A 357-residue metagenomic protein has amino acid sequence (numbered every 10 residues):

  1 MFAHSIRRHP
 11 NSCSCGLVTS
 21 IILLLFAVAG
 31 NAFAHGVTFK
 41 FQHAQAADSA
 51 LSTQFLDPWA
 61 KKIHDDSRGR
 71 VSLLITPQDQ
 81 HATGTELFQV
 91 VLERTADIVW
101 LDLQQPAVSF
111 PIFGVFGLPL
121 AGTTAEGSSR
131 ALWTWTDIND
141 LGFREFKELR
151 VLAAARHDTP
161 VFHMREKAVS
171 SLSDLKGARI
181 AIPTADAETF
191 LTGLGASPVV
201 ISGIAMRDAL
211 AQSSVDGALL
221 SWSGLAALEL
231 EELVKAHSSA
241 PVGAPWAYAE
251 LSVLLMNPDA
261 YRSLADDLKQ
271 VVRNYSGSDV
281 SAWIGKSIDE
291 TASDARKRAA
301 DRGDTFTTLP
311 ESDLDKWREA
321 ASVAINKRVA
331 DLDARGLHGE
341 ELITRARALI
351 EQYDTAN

Functional and structural regions predicted by a protein language model:
M1-C15: N-terminal secretory signal peptides that target proteins for export/translocation
S5-R7, F26-A27, G285: Short linear motifs centered on Gly/Pro in flexible linkers and helix caps
G16-A29: Bacterial N-terminal signal peptides
N31-F33: Signal peptide processing junction and immediate N-terminal pro/mature segment of secreted/exported proteins
H35-G127, R144-F146, R150-N357: N-terminal secretory/targeting leader peptides
A125-L141: A gly/proline- and charged-residue-enriched helix-loop-helix capping module
